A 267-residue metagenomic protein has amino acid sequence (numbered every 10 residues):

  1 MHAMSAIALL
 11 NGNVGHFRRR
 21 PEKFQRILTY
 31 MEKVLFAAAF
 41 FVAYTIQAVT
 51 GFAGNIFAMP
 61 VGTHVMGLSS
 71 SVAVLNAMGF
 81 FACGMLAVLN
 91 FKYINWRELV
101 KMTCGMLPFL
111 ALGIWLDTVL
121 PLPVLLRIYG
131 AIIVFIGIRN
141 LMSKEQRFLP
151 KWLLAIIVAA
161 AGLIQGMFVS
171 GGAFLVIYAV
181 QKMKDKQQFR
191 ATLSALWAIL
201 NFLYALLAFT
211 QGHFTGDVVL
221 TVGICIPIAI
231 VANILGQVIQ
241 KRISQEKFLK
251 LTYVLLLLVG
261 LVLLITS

Functional and structural regions predicted by a protein language model:
A3-A6, G12-F17: Short hydrophobic alpha-helical segments enriched in small aliphatic residues
K33-V100, V158, G162, A173-I226 (+1 more regions): Small-residue-rich hydrophobic segments that form or flank transmembrane alpha-helices in multi-pass membrane proteins
S69-L141: Membrane helix-loop-helix hairpins that form the core translocation module of multi-pass transporters
N76, G130-I133, G137, S194 (+3 more regions): Residues within membrane-spanning alpha-helices of integral membrane proteins, especially the hydrophobic core/packing
R97-G105, L126-Y129, P150-V158, R190-A195 (+1 more regions): Cytoplasmic-side transmembrane-helix entry/capping segments in multi-pass membrane proteins
L235-L256: Interfacial loop-to-transmembrane junctions
L263-S267: Juxtamembrane boundary at the C-terminal end of a transmembrane helix
